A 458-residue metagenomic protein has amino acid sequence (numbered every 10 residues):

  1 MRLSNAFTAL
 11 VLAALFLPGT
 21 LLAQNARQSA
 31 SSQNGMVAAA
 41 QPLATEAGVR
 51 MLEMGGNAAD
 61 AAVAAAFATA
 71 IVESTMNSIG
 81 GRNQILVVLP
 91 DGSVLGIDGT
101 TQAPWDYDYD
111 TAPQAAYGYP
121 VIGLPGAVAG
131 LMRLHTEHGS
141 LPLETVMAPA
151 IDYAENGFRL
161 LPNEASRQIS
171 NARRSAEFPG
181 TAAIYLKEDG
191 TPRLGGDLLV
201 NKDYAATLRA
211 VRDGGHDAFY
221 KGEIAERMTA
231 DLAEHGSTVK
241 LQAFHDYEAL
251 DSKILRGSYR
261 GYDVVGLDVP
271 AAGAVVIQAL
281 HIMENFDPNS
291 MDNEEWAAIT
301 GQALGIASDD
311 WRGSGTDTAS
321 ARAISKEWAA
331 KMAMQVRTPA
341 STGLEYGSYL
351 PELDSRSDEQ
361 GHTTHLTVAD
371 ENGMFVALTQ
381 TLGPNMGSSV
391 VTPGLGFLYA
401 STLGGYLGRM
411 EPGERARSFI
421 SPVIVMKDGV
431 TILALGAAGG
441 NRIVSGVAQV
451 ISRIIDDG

Functional and structural regions predicted by a protein language model:
M1-N5: Positively charged n-region of N-terminal signal peptides that target proteins for export
T8-T20: Bacterial N-terminal signal peptides
Q24-E46, R50, M54-G214, F219-K221 (+3 more regions): Noncatalytic scaffold domains of N-terminal-nucleophile
I71-S78, L86-V88, S93-L95, T238-K240 (+3 more regions): Active-site rim segments in enzyme catalytic domains, especially the processed small/beta chain of N-terminal
L250-D251, Q360-T363, S418-I420: Short, small/polar residue-rich loop motifs at catalytic or cofactor-binding pockets
G266-V269, A274, V425-I443, I454: Extended C-terminal regions of large enzymes
D287-T381, L395: Internal maturation/activation junctions in enzymes
S308, I454-G458: Compact, glycine/acidic-enriched structural inserts
